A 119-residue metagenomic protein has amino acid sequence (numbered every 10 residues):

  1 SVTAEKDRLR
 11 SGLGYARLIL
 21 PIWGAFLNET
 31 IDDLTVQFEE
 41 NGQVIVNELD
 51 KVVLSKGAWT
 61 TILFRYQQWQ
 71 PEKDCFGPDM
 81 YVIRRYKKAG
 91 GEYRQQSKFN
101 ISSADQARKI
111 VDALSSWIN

Functional and structural regions predicted by a protein language model:
S1-F26: Short, Lys/Arg-enriched N-terminal segments with co-localized hydrophobic residues within the first ~10-30 amino acids
L18-R108, D112-N119: Positively charged, low-complexity terminal tracts and the immediately adjacent first secondary-structure elements
